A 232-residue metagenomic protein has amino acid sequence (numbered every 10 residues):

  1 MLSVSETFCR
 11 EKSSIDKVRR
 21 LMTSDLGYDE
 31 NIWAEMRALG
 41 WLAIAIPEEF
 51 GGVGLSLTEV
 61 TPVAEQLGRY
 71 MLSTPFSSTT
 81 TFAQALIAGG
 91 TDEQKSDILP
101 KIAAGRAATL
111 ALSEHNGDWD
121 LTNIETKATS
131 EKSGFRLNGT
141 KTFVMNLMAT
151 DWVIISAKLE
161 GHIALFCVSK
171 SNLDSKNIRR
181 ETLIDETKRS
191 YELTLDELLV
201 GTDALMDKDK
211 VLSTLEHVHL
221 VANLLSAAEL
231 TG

Functional and structural regions predicted by a protein language model:
M1, R69, I178-G232: Glycine-rich beta->alpha junctions and the first turn(s) of the following alpha-helix
C9, G40, P47, V63 (+5 more regions): Buried hydrophobic positions in well-ordered alpha/beta secondary-structure cores of metabolic enzymes
D16-A38: Short secondary-structure junction/hinge motifs that connect adjacent elements
A38-A104, N146-A149: Internal helix-loop-helix
G54-V63, W119-I124, L199-V200: Structural signature of FAD isoalloxazine-binding scaffolds in flavoprotein oxidoreductases
A104-E114: A short, Trp-centered hydrophobic/proline-enriched beta-strand micro-motif
T126-T129: A structural signal for short hydrophobic beta-strand segments in well-ordered beta-sheet cores
N138-K176: A short core secondary-structure module
